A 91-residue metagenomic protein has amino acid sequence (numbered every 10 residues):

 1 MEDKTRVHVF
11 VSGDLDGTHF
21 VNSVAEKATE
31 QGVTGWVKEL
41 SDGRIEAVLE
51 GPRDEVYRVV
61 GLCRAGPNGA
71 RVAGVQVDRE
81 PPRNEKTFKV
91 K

Functional and structural regions predicted by a protein language model:
M1-K91: Intrinsically disordered, low-complexity, mixed-charge
